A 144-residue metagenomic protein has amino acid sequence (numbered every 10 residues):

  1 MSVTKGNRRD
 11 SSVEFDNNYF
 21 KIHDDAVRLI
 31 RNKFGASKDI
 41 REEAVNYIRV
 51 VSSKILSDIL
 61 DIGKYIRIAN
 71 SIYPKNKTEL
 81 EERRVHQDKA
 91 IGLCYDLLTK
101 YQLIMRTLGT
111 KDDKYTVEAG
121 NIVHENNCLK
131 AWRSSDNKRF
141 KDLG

Functional and structural regions predicted by a protein language model:
M1-G144: Amphipathic alpha-helical assembly/interaction segments
